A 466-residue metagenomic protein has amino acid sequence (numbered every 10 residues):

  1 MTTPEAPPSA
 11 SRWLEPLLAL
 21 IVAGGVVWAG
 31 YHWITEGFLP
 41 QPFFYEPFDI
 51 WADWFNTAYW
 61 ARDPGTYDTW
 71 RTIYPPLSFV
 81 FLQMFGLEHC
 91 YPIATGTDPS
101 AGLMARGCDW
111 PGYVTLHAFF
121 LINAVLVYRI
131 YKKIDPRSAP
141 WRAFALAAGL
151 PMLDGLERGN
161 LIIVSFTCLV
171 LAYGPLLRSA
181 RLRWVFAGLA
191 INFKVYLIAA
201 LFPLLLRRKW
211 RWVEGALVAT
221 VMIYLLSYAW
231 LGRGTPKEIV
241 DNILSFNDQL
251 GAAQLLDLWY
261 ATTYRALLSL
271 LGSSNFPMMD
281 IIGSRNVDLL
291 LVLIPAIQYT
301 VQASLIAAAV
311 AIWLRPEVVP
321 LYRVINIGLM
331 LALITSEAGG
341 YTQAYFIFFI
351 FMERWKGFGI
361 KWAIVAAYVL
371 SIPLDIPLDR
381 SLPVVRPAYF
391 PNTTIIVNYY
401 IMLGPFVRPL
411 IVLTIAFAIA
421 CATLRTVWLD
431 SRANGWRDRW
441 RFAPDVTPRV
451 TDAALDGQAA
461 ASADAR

Functional and structural regions predicted by a protein language model:
T2-L182, W210-G340, Y399-Y400, T426-F442: Primarily membrane-embedded glycan-assembly and transfer machineries that use lipid-linked glycans
T69-R71, L169-P175, N192-A199, S245-Q249 (+3 more regions): Juxtamembrane/interfacial segments around transmembrane helices
W70-S78, I350-G457, R466: Aromatic-enriched
L87, L204, F351-M352: Active-site catalytic microenvironments for nucleophilic, acid-base chemistry
L161-V170, V195-I198, G215, T342-F351 (+1 more regions): Hydrophobic core segments of transmembrane alpha-helices in multi-pass, intramembrane catalytic enzymes
R181-L205, I327-I334: Membrane-interface alpha helices of multi-pass inner-membrane proteins
A307-I312, G340-K356: Alpha-helical transmembrane segments in multipass membrane proteins, preferentially the mid-helix core
